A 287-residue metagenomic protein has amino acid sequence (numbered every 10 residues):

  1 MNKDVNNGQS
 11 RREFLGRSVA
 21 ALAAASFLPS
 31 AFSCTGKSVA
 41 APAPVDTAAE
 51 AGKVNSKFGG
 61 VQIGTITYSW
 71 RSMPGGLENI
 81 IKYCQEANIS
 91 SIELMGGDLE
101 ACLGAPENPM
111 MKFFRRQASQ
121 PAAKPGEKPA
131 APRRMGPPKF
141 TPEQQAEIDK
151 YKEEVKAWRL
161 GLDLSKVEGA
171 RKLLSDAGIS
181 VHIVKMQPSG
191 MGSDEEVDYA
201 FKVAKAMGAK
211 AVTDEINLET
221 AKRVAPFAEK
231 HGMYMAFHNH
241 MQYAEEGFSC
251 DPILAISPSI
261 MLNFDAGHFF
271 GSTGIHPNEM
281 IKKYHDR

Functional and structural regions predicted by a protein language model:
M1-E13, A25: N-terminal secretory signal peptides
E13-S33: N-terminal export signals
S30-I66, W70, P74: C-terminal segment of N-terminal export signals and the immediately downstream linker at the start of the mature
F58, T65, G76-I81, P226-R287: Acidic/histidine-rich catalytic cores of soluble enzymes
G64-G76, I183-S193: Active-site mouth loops of central-metabolism enzymes
S69-W70, G190, V212-D214, H238-Q242 (+1 more regions): Short, flexible loop segments at the rims of nucleotide/cofactor-binding pockets, characterized by
Y83-I89: A short, Lys/Arg-enriched amphipathic alpha-helix followed by its capping loop at the start of a domain
S90-P226, K230-Y234, G271, D286: Structural motif corresponding to the early beta-alpha repeats
